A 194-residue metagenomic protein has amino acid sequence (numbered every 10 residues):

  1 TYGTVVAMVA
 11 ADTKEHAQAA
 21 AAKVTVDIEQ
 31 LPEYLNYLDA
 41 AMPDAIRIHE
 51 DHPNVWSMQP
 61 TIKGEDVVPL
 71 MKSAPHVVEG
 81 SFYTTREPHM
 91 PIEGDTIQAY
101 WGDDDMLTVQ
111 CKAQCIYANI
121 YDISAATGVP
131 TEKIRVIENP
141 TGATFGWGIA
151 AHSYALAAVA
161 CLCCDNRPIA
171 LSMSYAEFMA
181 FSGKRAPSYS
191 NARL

Functional and structural regions predicted by a protein language model:
T1-L194: Structural alpha/beta core scaffold segments of enzyme domains
